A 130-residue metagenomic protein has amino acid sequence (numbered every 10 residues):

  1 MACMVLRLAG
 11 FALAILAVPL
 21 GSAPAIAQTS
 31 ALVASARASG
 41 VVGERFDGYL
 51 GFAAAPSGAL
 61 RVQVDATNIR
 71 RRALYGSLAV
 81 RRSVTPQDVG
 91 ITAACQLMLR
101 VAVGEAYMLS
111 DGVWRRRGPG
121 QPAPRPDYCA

Functional and structural regions predicted by a protein language model:
M1-V5: N-terminal secretory signal peptides that target proteins for export/translocation
A9-P19: Bacterial N-terminal signal peptides
G21-A27: Sec/Tat signal peptide C-region and signal peptidase I cleavage site
Q28-E44, F52-A53, A59-V62, G90-A130: Amphipathic, charged alpha-helical segments and their helix-to-coil junctions in extracytoplasmic/peripheral assemblies
A38-G43, D47, G76, V80: Short, surface-exposed polybasic-aromatic patches that bind anionic ligands, especially phosphate groups
Q63, Y75-A93: Surface-exposed patches in mature extracellular/periplasmic domains of secreted proteins
